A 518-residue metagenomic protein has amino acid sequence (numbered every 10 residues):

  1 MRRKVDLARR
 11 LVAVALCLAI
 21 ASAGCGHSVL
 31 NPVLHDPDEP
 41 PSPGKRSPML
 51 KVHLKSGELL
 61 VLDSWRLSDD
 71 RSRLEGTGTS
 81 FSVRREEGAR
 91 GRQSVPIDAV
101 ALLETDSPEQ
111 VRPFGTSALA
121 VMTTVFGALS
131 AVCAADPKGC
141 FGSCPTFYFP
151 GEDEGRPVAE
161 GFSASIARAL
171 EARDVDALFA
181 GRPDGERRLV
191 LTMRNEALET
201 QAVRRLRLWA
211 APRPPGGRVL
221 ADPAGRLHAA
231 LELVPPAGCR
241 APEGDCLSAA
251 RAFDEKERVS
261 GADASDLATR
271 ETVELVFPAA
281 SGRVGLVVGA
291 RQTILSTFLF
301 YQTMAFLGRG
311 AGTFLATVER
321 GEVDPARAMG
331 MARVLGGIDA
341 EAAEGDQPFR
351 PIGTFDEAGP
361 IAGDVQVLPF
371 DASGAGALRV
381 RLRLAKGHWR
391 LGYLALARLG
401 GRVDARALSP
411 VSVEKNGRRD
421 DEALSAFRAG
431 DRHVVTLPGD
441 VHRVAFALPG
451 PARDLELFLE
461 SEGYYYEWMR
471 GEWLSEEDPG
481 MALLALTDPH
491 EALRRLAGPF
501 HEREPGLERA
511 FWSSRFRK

Functional and structural regions predicted by a protein language model:
R2-V12: Bacterial N-terminal signal peptides that target proteins for export
V12-I20: Hydrophobic helical h-region of N-terminal Sec-dependent signal peptides in bacterial secretory/periplasmic proteins
A19-P40: Bacterial Sec signal peptide processing site at the extreme N-terminus
V33-V61: Post-signal peptide N-terminal segment of mature Sec-exported envelope proteins
R73-D106: Extended, hydrophilic extramembrane loops/domains of integral membrane proteins
V100, Q110-A135: Hydrophobic alpha-helical membrane-anchor/signal-helix detector
A128-A375, W389-K518: Activation corresponds to long, low-complexity, non-globular regions
R381-W389: Short beta-strand-plus-loop segments that form exposed binding edges in beta-rich domains
